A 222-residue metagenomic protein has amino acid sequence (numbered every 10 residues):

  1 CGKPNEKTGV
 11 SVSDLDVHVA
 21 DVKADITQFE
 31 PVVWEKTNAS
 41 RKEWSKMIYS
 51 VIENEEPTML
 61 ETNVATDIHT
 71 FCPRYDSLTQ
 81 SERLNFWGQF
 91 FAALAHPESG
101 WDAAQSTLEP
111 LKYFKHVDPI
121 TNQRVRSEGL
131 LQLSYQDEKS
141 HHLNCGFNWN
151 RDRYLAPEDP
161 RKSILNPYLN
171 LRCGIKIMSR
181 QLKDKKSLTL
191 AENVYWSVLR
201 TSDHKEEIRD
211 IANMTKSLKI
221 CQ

Functional and structural regions predicted by a protein language model:
C1-K3: N-terminal Sec signal peptide cleavage junction
N5-S45: N-terminal low-complexity, Pro/Thr/Ser-rich intrinsically disordered segments that act as propeptides or flexible
P31-Q222: Catalytic glycan-binding domains that act on GlcNAc-containing polysaccharides
